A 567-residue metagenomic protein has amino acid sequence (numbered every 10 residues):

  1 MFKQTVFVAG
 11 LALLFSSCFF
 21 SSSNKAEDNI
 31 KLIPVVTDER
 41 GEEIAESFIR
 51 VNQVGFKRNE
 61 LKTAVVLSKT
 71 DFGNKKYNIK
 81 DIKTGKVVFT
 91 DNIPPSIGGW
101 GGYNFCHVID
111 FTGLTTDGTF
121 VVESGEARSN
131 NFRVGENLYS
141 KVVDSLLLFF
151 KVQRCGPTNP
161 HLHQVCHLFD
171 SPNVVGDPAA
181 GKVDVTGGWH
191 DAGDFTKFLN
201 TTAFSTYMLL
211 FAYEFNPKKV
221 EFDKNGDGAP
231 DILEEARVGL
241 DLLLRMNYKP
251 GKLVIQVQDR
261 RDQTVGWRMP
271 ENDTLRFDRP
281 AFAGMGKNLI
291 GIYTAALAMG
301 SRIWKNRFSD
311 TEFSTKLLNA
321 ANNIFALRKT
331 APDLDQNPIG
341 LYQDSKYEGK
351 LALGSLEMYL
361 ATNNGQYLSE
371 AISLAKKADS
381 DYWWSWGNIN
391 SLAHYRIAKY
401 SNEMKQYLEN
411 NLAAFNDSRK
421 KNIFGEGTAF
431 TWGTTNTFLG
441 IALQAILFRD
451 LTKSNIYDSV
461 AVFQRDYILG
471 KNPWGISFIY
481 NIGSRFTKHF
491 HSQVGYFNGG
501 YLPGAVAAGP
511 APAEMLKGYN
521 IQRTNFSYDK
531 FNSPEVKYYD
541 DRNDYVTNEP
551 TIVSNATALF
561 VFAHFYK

Functional and structural regions predicted by a protein language model:
M1-I33: Bacterial Sec-dependent N-terminal signal peptides
F19, R50-G125, N130, E136 (+9 more regions): Aromatic (Trp/Tyr) and acidic
E39-A45: Proline/serine/threonine-rich low-complexity linkers at boundaries of modular beta-sandwich domains
K224-G228, I232: Acidic, glycine-anchored loop motifs typical of Ca2+
D231-K252: Carboxylate/His-rich catalytic cores and anion/metal-binding grooves
L244, A326-K329, I372, K376-S380: HEAT/HEAT-like alpha-solenoid repeats
A296-G349, A398-K399: C-terminal transactivation domains of fungal Zn(2)-Cys(6)
G340-K346, W384, F430-T434: A glycine-rich, coil/turn loop motif that links secondary-structure elements
